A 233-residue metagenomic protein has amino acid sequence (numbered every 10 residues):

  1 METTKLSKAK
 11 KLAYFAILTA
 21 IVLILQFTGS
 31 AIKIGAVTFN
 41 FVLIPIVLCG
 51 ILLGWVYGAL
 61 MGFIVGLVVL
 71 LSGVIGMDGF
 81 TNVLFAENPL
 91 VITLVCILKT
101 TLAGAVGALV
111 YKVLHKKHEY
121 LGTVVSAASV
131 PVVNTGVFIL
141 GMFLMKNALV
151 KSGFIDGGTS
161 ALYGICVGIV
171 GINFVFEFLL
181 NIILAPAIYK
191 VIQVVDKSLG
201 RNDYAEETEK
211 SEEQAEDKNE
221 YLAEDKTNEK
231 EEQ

Functional and structural regions predicted by a protein language model:
M1-Q233: Loop-helix junctions at membrane interfaces
